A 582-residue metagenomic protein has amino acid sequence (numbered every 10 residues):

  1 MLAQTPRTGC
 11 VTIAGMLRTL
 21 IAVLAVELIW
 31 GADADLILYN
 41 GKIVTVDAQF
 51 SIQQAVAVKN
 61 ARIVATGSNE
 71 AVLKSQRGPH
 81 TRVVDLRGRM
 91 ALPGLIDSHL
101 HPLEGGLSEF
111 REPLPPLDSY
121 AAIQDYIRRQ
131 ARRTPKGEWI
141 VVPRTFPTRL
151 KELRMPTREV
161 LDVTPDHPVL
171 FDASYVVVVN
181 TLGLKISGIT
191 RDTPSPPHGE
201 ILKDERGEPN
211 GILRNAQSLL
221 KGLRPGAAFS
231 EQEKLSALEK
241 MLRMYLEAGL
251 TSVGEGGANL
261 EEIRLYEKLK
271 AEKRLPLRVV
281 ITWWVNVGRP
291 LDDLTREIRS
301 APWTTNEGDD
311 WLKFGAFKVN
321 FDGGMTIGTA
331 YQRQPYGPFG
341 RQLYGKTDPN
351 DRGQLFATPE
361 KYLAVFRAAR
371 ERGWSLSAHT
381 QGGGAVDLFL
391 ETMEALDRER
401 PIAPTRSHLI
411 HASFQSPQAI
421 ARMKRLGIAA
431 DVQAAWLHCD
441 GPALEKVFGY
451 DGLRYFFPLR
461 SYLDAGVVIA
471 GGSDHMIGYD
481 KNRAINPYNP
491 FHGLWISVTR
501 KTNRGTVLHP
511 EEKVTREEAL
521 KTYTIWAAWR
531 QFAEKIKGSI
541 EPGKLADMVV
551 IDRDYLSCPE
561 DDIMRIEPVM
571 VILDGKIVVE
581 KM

Functional and structural regions predicted by a protein language model:
A22-G31: Hydrophobic h-region of N-terminal signal peptides that target proteins for export in Gram-negative bacteria
D33-Y39, A48-R299, N306, W311-G315 (+7 more regions): Divalent metal-binding segments
R289-D292, D440-L444, K581-M582: Short, charged, surface-exposed secondary-structure boundary motifs
R367-S377, G384-S407, H411, P417-A421 (+3 more regions): His/Asp/Glu-enriched, well-ordered alpha-helical/loop segment that forms or immediately abuts the divalent-metal
A429: Ligand-binding beta-strand-loop-alpha-helix segment within the catalytic cores of soluble metabolic enzymes
